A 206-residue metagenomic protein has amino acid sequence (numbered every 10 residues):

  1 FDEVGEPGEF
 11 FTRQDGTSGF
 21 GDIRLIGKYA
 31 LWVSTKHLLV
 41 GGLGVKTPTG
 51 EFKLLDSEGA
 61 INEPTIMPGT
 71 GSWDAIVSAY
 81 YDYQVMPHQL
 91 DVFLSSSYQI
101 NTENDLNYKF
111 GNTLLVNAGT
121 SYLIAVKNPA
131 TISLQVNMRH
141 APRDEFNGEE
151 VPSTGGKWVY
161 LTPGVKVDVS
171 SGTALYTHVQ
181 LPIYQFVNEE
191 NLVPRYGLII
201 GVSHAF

Functional and structural regions predicted by a protein language model:
F1-G111: Outer-membrane pore/translocation modules
D105-F206: Outer membrane beta-barrel transmembrane domains
